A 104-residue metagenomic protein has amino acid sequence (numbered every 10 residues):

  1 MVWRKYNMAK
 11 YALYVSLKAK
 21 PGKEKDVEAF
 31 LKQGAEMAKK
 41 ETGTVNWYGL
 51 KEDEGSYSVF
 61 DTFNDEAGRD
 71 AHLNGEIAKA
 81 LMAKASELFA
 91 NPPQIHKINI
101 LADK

Functional and structural regions predicted by a protein language model:
V2-K10, K18, V45-G55, L81-K104: Glycine-rich beta-strand-turn "strand-cap" elements at beta-sheet edges
M8, K20, D70-N74: Alpha-helix initiation/capping motif
L13: Conserved loop-to-beta-strand segment in the C-terminal subdomain of adenylate-forming
S16-K18, T62: Residue-level recognition of well-ordered beta-strand positions that form the cores of beta-sheet-rich folds across
K18-E28: Short, surface-exposed ligand-recognition loops at beta-strand->loop->(often short) alpha-helix junctions that present
K23, G55, G68: Short phosphate-engaging motifs
Q33-V45, T62-H96: An amphipathic, aromatic/His-enriched active-site/gating alpha helix that lines ligand/cofactor pockets
